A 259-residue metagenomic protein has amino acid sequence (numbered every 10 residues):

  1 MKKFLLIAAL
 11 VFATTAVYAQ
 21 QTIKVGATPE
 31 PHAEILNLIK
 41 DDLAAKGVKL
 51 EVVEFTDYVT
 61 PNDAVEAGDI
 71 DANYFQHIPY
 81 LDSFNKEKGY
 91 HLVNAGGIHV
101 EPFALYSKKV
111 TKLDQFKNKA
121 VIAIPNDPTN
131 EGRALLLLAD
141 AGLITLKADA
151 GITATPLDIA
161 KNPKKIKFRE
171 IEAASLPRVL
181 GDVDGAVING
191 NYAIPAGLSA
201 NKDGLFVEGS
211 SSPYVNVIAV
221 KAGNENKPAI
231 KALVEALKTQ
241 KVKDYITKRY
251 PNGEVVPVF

Functional and structural regions predicted by a protein language model:
T15-A19: Sec/Tat signal peptide C-region and signal peptidase I cleavage site
Q20-E30, V48-E54, V121-I122: Short, well-ordered beta-strand elements
V53-D63, A150-R178: Short helix-initiation/N-cap motifs at beta->coil->alpha
E54-Y58, G68, N73-L81, E172-A173 (+2 more regions): Beta->alpha turn/N-cap motifs
S83-A95, K109-V110, D182, V187 (+1 more regions): Ligand-binding "clamshell"
A95-I144, K243: A conserved helix-loop-strand patch within extracytoplasmic ligand-binding domains of the periplasmic binding
P102-L113, V215-K227: A bilobed periplasmic-binding-protein/Venus flytrap-type ligand-binding module shared by bacterial periplasmic
N130-A139, L237-P257: Periplasmic-binding protein-like
